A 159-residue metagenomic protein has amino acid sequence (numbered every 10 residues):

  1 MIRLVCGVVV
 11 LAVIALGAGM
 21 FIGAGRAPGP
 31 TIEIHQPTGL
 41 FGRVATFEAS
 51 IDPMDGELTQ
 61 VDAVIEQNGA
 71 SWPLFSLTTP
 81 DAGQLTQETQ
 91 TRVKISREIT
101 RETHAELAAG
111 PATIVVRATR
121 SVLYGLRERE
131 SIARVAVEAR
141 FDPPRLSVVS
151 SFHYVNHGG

Functional and structural regions predicted by a protein language model:
M1-G159: Surface-exposed loop/turn and intrinsically disordered segments
